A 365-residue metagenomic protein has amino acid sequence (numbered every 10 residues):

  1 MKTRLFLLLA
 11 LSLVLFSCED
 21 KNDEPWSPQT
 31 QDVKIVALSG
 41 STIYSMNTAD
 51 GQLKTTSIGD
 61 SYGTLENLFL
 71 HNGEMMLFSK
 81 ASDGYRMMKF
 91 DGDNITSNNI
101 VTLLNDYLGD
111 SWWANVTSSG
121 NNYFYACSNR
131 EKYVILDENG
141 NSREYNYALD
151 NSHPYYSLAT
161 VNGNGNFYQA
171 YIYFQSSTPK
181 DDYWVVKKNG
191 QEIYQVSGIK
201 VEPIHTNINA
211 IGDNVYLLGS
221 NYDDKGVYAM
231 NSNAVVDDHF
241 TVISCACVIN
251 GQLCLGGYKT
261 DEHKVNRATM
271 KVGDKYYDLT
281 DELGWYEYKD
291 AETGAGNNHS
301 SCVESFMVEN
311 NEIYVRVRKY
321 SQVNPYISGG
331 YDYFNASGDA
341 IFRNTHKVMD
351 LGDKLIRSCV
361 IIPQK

Functional and structural regions predicted by a protein language model:
K2-V33, G40: Bacterial Sec-dependent N-terminal signal peptides
E24-K365: Residue-level hotspots at or immediately adjacent to binding/recognition sites across diverse folds
